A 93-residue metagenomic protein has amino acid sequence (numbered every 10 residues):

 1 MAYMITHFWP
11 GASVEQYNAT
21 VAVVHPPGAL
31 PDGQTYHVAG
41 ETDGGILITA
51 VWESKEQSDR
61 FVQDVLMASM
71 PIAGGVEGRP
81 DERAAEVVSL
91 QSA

Functional and structural regions predicted by a protein language model:
M1-T49, E53-M67, G74-A93: Short S/T/G/P-rich N-terminal loop/turn motif that feeds into the first structured element of a domain
